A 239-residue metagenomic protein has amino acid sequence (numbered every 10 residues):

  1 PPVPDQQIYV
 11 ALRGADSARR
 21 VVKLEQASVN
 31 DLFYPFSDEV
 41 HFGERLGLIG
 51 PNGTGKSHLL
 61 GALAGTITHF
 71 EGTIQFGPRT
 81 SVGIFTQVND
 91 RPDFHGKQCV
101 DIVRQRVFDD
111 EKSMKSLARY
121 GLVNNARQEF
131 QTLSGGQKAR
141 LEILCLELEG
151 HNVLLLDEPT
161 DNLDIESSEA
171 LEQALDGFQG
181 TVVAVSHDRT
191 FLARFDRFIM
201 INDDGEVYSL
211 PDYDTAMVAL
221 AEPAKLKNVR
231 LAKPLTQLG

Functional and structural regions predicted by a protein language model:
P1-P2, L192: Hydrophobic stripe of amphipathic alpha-helices that form coiled-coil interfaces
P2-V21: ABC-family P-loop ATPase nucleotide-binding domain
A15-G239: ABC ATP-binding cassette signature C-motif
